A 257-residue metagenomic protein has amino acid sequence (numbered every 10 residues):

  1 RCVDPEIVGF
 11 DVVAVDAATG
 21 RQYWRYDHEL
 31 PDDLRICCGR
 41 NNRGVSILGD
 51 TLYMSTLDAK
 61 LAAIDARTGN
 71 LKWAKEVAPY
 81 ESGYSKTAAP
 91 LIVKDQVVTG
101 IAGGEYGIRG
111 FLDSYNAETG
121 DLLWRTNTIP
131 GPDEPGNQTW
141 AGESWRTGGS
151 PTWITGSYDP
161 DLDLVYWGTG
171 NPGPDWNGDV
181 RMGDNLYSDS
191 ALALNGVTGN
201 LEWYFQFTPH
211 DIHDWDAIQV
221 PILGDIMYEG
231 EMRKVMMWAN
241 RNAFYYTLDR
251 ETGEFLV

Functional and structural regions predicted by a protein language model:
R1, R25-S46, L71-A89, Y106 (+4 more regions): Extracytoplasmic beta-rich repeat domains
D4-P5, M54, V98-G100, W167 (+1 more regions): Residue position within the beta-strands of beta-propeller blades
P5-E29, G183, G199: Beta-propeller domains
G9, D58, I108-F111, S188 (+2 more regions): A detector of repeated loop/turn-to-beta-strand junctions in beta-rich toroidal repeat architectures
G9-D11, K60, G104-G107, P172-D175: Short glycine/acidic-enriched loop and turn motifs that connect beta-strands
G49-D50, K94-Q96, D161-D163, R233-K234: Short coil/turn segments that connect the beta-strands within blades of beta-propeller domains
I64, T68-G69, G110-L122, R181-N200 (+1 more regions): Beta-propeller blade signature
V220-V257: Phosphate/diphosphate-binding loops
